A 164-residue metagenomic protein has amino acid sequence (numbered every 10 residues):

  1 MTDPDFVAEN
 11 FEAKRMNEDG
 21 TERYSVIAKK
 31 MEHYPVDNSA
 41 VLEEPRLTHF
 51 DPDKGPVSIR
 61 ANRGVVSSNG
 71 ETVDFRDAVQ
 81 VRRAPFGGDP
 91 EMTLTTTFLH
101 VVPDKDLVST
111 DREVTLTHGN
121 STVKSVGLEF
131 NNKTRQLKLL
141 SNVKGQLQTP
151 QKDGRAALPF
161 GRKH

Functional and structural regions predicted by a protein language model:
M1-H164: Mature-chain termini and adjacent capping regions
